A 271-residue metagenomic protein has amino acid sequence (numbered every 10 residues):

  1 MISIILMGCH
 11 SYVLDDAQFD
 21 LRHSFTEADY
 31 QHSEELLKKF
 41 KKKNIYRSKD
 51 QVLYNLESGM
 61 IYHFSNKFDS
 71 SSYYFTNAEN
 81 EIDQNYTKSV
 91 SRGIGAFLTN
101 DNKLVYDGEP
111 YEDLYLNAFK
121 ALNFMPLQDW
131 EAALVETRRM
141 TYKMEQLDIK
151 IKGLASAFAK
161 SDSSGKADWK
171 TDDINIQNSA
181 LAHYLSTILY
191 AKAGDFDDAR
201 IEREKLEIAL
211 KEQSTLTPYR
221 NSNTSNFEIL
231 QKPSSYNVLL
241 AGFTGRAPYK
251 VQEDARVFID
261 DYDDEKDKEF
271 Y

Functional and structural regions predicted by a protein language model:
C9-D29: Bacterial Sec signal peptide processing site at the extreme N-terminus
S11, R47-K49, P110-Y111, K170 (+1 more regions): Residue signature of alpha-solenoid helical repeat architecture, marking inter-repeat boundaries and helix-start
H23, I61-Y62, N123, L189: Residue-level signature for tetratricopeptide repeat
I45-Q51, E81-G93, M144-A155, E207-F227: Boundary/linker segments of alpha-helical solenoid repeat arrays
A157-Y271: Extracytoplasmic/secretory-pathway proteins
